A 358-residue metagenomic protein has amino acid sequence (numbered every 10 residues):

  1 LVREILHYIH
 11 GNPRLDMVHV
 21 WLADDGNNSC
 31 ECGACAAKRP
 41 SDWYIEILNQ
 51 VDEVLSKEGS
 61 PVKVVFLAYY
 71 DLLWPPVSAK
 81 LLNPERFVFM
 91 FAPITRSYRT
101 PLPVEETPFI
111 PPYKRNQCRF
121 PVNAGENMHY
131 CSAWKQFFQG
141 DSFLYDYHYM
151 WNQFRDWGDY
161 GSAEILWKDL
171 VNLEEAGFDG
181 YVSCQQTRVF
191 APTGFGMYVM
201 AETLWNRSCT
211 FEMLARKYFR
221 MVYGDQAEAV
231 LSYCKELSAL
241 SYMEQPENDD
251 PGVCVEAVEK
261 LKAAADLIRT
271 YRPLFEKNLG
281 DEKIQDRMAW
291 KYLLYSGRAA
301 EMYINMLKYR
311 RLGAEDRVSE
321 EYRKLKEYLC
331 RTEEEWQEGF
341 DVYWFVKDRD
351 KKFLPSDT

Functional and structural regions predicted by a protein language model:
V2-E212, R216, V222, K262 (+4 more regions): Catalytic-core regions of glycoside hydrolase
E31-A34, Y233, P251-C254: The N-terminal extracellular segments of secreted preproproteins, especially immediately downstream of signal
I165, V253-A263, Q285-K291: Non-transmembrane, amphipathic alpha-helical segments
T203-P251: Charged, amphipathic alpha-helical linkers/stalks
L240-G252, F275-E282, M306-A314: Secondary-structure edge/capping motif, primarily at the C-terminal ends of alpha-helices and the immediately following
M243-T270: Glycine-rich phosphate/pyrophosphate-binding loop and adjacent beta-alpha nucleotide/cofactor-binding cores
Y271-K291: Short, solvent-exposed, charged loop/turn and helix-capping segments that join or cap alpha-helices on peripheral
K291-K308: Amphipathic alpha-helical repeat scaffolds of TPR domains
